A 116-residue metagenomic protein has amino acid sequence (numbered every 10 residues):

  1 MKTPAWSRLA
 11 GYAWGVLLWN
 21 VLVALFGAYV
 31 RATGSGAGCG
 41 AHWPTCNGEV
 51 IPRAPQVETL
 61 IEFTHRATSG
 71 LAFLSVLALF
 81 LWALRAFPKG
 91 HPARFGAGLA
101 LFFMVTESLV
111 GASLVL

Functional and structural regions predicted by a protein language model:
M1-W6: Short, Lys/Arg-rich, polar N-terminal cytosolic tail immediately upstream of the first transmembrane signal-anchor
R8-S35: N-terminal signal-anchor transmembrane alpha helix
L9-W14, G90-L101: Membrane-interfacial loop-to-transmembrane alpha-helix junctions, especially the N-terminal start
W19, V23, L74-L81, F103: Alpha-helical transmembrane segments
V23-R31, V105-L116: C-terminal ends of transmembrane alpha-helices and the immediately adjacent extracellular/lumenal or cytosolic loop
R31-F63: Extracytosolic (periplasmic/ER-lumenal) interhelical loops and adjacent juxtamembrane/interface segments of multi-pass
E58-A78: Membrane-interface loop-to-helix entry segments
F80-P88: Structural signal for the C-terminal ends of transmembrane alpha-helices and the immediately following loop
